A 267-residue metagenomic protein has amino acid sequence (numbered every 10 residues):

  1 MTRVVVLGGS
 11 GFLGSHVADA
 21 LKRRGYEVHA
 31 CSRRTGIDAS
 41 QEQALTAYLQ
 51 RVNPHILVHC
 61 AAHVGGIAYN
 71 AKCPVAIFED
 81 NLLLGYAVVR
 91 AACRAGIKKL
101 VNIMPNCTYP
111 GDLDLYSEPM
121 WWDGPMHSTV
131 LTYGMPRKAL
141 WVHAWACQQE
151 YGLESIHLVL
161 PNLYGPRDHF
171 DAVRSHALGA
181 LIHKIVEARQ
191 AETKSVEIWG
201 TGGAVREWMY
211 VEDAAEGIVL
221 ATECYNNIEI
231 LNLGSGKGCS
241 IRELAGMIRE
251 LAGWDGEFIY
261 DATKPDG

Functional and structural regions predicted by a protein language model:
T2-R24: N-terminal Rossmann NAD(P)H-binding glycine-rich loop of SDR-like oxidoreductase domains
H16-R23, E187-G267: C-terminal substrate-binding subdomain of Rossmann-fold SDR/epimerase-dehydratase oxidoreductases
K22, V28-A47: Adenosine-cofactor binding site in Rossmann-like domains, unifying the SAM/SAH pocket of S-adenosylmethionine-dependent
E42-N81, R94: NAD(P)H-binding glycine-rich loop region in Rossmannoid oxidoreductase-like domains and their noncatalytic homologs
I67, N102-S117, T132-K138, E150 (+1 more regions): Conserved catalytic-site region of short-chain dehydrogenase/reductase
Y86-V130, I156: Conserved Rossmann-fold NAD(P)-dependent oxidoreductase catalytic core, especially the SDR/UDP-sugar
T108-P110, T132, I156-A180, A204-V205: Flexible, glycine-rich beta-alpha linker
S128-P161, A180-A191: Active-site Tyr-X1-5-Lys
